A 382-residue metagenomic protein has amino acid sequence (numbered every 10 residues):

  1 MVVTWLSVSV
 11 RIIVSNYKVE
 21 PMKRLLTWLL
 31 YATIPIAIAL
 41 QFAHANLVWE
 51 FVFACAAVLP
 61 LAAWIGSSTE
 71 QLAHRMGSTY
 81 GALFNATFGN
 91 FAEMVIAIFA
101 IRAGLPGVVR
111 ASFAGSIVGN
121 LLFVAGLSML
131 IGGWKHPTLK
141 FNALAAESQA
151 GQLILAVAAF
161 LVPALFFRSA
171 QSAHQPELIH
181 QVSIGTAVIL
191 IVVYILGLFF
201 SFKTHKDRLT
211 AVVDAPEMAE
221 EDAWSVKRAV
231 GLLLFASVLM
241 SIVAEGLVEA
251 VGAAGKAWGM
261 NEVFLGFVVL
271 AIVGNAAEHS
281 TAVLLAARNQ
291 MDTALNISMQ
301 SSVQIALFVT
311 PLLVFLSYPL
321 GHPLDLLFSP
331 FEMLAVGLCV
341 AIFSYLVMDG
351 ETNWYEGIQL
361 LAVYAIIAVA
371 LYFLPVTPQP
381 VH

Functional and structural regions predicted by a protein language model:
L6-H382: Hydrophobic alpha-helical segments, chiefly the membrane-spanning helices and signal/signal-anchor peptides
